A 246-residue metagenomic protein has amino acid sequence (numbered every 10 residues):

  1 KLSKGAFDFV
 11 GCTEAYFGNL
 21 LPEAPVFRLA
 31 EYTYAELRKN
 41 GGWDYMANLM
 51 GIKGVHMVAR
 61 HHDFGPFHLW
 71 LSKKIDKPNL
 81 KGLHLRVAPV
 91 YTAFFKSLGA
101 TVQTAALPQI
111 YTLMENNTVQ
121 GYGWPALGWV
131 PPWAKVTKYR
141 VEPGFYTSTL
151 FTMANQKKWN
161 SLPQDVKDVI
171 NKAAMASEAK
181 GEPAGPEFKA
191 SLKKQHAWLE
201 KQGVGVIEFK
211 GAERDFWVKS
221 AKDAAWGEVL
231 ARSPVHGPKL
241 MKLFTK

Functional and structural regions predicted by a protein language model:
K1-E36, N48-K246: N-terminal secretory/targeting leader peptides
G41-Y45: Core domains of carbohydrate- and sulfate-ester-processing enzymes
